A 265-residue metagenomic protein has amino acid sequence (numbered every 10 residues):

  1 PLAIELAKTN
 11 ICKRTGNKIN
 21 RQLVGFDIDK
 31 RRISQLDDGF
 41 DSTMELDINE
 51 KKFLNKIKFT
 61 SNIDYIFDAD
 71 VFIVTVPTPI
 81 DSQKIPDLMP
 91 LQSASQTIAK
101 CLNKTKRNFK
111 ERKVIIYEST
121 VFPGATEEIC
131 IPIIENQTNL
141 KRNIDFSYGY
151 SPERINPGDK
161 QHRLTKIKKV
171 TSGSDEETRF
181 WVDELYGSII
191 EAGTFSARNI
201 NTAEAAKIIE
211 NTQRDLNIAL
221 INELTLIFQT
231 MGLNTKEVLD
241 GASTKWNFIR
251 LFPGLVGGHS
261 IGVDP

Functional and structural regions predicted by a protein language model:
P1-P265: Structural/interface elements that position substrates and couple domains in central-metabolism enzymes
